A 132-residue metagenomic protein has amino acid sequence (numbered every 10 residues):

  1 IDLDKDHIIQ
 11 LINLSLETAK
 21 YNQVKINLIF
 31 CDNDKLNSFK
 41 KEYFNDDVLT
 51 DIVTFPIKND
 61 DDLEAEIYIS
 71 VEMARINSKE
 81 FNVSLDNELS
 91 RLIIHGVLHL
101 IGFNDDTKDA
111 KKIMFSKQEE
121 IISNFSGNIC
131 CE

Functional and structural regions predicted by a protein language model:
I1-S90, I101-E132: An acidic/histidine-cluster motif and surrounding catalytic segment that typifies divalent-metal-assisted enzyme active
L98: Conserved ATP-binding N-box helix of the HATPase_c
